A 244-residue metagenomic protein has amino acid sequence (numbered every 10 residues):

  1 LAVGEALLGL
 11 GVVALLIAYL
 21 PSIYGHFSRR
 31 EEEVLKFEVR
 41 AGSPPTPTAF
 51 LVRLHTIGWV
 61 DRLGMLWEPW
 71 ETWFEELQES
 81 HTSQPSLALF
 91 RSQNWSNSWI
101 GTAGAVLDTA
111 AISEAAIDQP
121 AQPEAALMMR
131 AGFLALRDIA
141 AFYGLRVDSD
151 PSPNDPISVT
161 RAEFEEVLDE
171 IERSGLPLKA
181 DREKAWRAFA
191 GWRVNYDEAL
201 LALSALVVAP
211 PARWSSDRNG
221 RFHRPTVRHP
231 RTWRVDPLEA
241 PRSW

Functional and structural regions predicted by a protein language model:
L1-E32, D108: Pore domain of cation channels
L7-L10, I23, W73-L77, T109 (+2 more regions): Generic, well-ordered alpha-helical scaffold segments in large soluble proteins
Y24-F27, E31, I57, A115-D118: Inter-helical turn/loop segments and adjacent helix faces that build the functional surface of alpha-helical bundle
E32-A103, D108: Non-transmembrane accessory domains of multi-pass membrane transporters/channels
W59, L66-W70, A88-W244: Soluble C-terminal extramembrane regulatory/interaction domains of multi-pass membrane proteins
